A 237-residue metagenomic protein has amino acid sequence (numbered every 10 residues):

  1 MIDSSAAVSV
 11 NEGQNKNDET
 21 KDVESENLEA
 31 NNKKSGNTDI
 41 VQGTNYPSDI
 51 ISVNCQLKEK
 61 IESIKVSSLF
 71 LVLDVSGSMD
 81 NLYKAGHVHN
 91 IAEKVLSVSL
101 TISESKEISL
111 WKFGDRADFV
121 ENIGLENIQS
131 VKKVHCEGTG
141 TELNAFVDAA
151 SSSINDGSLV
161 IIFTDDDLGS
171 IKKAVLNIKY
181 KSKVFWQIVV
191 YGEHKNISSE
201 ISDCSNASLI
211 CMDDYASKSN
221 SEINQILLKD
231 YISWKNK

Functional and structural regions predicted by a protein language model:
M1-T38: Extended non-core architectural segments that shape protein topology and connectivity
D3, A7-S9, G13, D39-E59 (+3 more regions): Regulatory, non-catalytic segments
N31-F70, S76-K84: Acidic, polar low-complexity linker/tail segments
K65-I123, L159-V160: Von Willebrand factor
D80, L168-A174, K195-I197: Extracytoplasmic/secreted cell-surface and envelope-processing proteins
D118, N127-G157, L168-S170, V190-H194: Von Willebrand factor
N122-C136, S199-M212: Acidic, Ser/Thr-rich peripheral helices and adjacent loops at domain boundaries
K179-K237: Von Willebrand factor type A / integrin I
